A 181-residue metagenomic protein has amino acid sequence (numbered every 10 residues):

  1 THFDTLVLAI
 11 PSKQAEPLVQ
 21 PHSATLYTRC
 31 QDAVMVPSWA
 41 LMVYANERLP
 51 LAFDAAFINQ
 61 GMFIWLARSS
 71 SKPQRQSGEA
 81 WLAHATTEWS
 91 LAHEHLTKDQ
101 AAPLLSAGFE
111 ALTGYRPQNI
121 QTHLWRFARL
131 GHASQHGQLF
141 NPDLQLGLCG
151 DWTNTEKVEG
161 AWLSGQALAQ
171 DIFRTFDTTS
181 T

Functional and structural regions predicted by a protein language model:
H2-F53, Y115: Central helical "cap/lid" subdomain
P17-V19, H132, V158-E159: Short glycine-/acidic-enriched loop or helix-start segments at secondary-structure transitions that form or flank
Q31, D171-T181: Active-site-proximal substrate-binding core of FAD-dependent oxidoreductases
M42-H93, L104-L112: Active-site substrate-recognition segment that forms the wall of the catalytic cavity or substrate channel
L82, G137-A169: Short FAD-binding loop at a beta-strand-to-alpha-helix junction that anchors the flavin cofactor in diverse
E94-T97, E159: Short, solvent-exposed loop/turn segments at secondary-structure boundaries
A102, S106, W162-F173: Short, amphipathic alpha-helical "lid/cap" segments that border enzyme active or binding sites
P103-L144: Flavin (FAD/FMN) cofactor-binding core of flavoprotein oxidoreductases
